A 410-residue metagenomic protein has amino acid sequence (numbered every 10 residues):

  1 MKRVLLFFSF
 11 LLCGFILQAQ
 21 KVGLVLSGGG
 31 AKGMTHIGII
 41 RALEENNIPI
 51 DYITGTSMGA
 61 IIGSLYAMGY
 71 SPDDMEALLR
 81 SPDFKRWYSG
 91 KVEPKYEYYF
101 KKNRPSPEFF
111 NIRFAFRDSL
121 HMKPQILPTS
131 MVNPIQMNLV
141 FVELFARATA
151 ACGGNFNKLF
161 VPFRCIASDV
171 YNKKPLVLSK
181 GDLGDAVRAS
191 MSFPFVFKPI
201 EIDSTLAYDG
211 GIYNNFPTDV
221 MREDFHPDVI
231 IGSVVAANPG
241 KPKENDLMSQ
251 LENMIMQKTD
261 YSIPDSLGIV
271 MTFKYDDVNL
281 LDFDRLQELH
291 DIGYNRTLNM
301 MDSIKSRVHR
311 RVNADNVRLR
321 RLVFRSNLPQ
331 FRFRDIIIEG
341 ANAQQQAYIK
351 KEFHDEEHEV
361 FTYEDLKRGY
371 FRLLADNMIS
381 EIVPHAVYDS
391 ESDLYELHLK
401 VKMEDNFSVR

Functional and structural regions predicted by a protein language model:
V4-L17: Sec-dependent N-terminal signal peptides
Q18-T56, S64-I382, A386-Y388, D393 (+1 more regions): Patatin-like phospholipase
